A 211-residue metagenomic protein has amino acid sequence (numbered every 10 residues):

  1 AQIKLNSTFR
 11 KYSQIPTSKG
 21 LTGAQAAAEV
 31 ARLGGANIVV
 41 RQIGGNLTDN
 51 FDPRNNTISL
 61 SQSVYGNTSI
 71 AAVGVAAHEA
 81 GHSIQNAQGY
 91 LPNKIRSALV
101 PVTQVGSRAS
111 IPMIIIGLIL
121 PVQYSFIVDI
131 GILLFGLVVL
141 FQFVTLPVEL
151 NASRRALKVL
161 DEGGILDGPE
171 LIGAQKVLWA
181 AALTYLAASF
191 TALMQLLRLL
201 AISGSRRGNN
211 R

Functional and structural regions predicted by a protein language model:
Q2-G106, L140-R211: Polar-ligand-bearing catalytic/cofactor-coordination segments of membrane-embedded or membrane-tethered inner-membrane
L99-Y124: Post-HExxH zinc-binding segment in Zn-dependent metallohydrolases
I114, P121, F135, A192 (+1 more regions): Hydrophobic alpha-helical segments of integral membrane proteins
G117, L134-T145: Alpha-helical transmembrane segments of multi-pass membrane proteins
Q123-L133: Hydrophobic alpha-helical transmembrane segments
